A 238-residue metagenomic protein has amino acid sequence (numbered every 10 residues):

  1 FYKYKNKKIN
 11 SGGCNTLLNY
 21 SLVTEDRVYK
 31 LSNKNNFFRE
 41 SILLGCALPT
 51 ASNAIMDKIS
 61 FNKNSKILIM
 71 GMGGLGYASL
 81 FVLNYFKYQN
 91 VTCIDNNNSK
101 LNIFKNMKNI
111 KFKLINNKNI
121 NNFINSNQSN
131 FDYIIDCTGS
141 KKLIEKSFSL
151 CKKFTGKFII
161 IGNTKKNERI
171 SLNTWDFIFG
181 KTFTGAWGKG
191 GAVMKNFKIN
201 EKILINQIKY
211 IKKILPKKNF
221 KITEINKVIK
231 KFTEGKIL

Functional and structural regions predicted by a protein language model:
F1-V28: Glycine-rich phosphate/adenylate-binding loop and adjacent beta-alpha elements of nucleotide- or dinucleotide-binding
T16, D26, F86, S129 (+2 more regions): Structured loop/turn residues at beta-strand edges in well-structured enzyme cores
N33-N117: Mid-domain Rossmann-like dinucleotide-binding core that forms the NAD(H)/NADP(H) cofactor-binding site
I59-F61, L101-N102, N106-T182: Glycine-rich cofactor phosphate-binding loops and adjacent beta1-alpha1 units of small-molecule cofactor enzyme domains
N96-N97, T164, K189: Residues in the short beta-alpha loop(s) of Rossmann-like NAD(P)-binding domains
E145-S149, M194-L238: C-terminal hydrophobic helical "lid"/dimerization subdomain of Rossmann-like NAD(P)H-dependent oxidoreductases
K157, S171-K213: Rossmann-fold dehydrogenase core element
